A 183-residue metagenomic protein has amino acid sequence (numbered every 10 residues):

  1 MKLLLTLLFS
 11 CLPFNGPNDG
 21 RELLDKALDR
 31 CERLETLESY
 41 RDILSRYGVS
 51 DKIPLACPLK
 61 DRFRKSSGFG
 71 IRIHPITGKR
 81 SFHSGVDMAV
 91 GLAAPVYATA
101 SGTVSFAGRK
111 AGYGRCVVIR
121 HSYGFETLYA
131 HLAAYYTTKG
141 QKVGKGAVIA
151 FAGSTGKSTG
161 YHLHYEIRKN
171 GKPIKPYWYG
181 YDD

Functional and structural regions predicted by a protein language model:
L4-N15: Hydrophobic h-region of N-terminal signal peptides that target proteins for export in Gram-negative bacteria
N18-Y113, K145: Surface-exposed, glycine-biased beta-strand/turn segments
K65, R115-H121, K139-D183: Conserved, short, structured surface segments that act as functional micro-motifs
G68, A107-G108, Y135, A152-T155: Residue-level recognition of beta-strand microenvironments
I71-I73, F125, Y136, G171: Feature marks short, surface-exposed loop/turn motifs that line or immediately flank catalytic pockets and channel
S81-H83, A98-Y136, E166: Zn2+-dependent peptidoglycan hydrolase active-site motif and core
V90, Y135, K139: Active-site acidic-Proline motif in GNAT/NAT acetyltransferases
